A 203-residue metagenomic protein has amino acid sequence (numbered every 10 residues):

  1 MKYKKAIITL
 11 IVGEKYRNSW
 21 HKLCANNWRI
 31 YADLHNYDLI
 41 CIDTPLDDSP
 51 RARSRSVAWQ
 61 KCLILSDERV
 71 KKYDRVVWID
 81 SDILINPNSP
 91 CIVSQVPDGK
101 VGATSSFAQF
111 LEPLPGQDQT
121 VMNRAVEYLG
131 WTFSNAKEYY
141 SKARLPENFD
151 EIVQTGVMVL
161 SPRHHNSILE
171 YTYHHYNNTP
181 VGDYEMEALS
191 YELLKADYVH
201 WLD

Functional and structural regions predicted by a protein language model:
M1-D74, R163, A196: N-terminal anchoring/stem segment of glycosyltransferases
M1-K2, Q95-V96, D150-V153: Extracellular/periplasmic catalytic domains that process cell-envelope and extracellular macromolecules
V12-E14, L46-D48, I83-L84, F107-F110 (+2 more regions): Short, solvent-exposed loop/turn segments at secondary-structure junctions
D38-I42, V77-D80, G102-T104, V159 (+1 more regions): A structural signal for short, well-ordered beta-strand segments and their strand-loop junctions that often border
S49-I79, I85-C91, G99-T104, V153 (+1 more regions): A conserved donor-nucleotide-binding helix/loop in the catalytic core of Leloir-type glycosyltransferases
W59, V121-R144: Short acidic (Asp/Glu) patches
I85-W131: Conserved donor-nucleotide/metal-binding helix-loop-beta segment in metal-dependent transferases, i.e., the alpha-helix
K137-D203: Catalytic core and acceptor-binding pocket of nucleotide-sugar-dependent glycosyltransferases
